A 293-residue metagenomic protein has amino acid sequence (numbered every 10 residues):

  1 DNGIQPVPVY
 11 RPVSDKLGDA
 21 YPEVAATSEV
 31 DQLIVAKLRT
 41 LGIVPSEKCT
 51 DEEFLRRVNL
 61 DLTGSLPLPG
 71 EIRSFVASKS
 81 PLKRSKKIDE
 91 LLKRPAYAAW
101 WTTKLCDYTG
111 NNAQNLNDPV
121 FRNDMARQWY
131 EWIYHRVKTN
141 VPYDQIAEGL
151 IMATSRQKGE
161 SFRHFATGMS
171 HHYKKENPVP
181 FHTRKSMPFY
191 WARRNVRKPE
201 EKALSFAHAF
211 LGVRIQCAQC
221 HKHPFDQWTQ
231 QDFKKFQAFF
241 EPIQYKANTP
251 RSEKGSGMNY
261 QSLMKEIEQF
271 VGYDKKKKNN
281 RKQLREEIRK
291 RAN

Functional and structural regions predicted by a protein language model:
D1, V7-D274, N280-E286, N293: Short, structured secondary-structure elements that scaffold catalytic or ligand/cofactor-binding regions
